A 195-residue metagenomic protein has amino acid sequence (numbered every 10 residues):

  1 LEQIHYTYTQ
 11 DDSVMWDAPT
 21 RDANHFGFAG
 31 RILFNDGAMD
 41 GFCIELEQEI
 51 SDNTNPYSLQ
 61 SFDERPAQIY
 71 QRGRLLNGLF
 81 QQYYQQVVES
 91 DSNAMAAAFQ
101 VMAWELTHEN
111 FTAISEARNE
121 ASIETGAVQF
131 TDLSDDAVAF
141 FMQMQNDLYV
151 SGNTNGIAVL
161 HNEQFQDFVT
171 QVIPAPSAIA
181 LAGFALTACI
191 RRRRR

Functional and structural regions predicted by a protein language model:
L1-V172: Short, surface-exposed polybasic-aromatic patches that bind anionic ligands, especially phosphate groups
P174-R192: A short, hydrophobic C-terminal helix/tail in secreted or cell-surface proteins
R195: H/E-rich (His + Asp/Glu) clusters that bind or coordinate divalent metals
